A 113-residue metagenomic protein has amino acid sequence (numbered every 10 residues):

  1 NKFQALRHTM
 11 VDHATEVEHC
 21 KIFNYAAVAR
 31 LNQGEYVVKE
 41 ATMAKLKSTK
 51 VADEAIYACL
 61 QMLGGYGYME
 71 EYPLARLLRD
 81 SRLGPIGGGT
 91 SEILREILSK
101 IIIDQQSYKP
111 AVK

Functional and structural regions predicted by a protein language model:
N1-K113: Alpha-helical interface subdomain recognition
